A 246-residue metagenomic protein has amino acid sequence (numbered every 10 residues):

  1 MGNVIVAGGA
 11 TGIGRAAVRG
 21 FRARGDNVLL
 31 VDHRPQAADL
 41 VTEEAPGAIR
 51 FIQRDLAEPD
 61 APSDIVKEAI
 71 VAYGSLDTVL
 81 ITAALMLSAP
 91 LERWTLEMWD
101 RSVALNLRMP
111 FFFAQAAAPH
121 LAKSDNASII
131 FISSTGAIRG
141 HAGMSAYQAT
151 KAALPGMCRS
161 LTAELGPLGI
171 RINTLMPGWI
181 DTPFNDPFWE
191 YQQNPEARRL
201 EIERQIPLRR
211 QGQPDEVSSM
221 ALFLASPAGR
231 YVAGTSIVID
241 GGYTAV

Functional and structural regions predicted by a protein language model:
L80, G166, R171, V232-G234: Short, small/polar-rich loop/turn modules that mediate ligand/substrate recognition or access, typified
P90-L91, M98-V103, I202: Substrate-binding pocket helix/loop in short-chain dehydrogenase/reductase
E92, R139-S145, P167, R209 (+1 more regions): Active-site loop immediately N-terminal to the catalytic Tyr-X3-Lys motif of short-chain dehydrogenase/reductase
A114, T150, C158: Active-site helix of classical SDR
P119, A163-P167, R230: Alpha-helical segment proximal to the catalytic Tyr-Lys
S134: Residue(s) in the substrate-gating loop at a strand-loop-helix junction that position the organic substrate next
R210-I239, T244: C-terminal substrate-recognition "lid" of short-chain dehydrogenase/reductases
